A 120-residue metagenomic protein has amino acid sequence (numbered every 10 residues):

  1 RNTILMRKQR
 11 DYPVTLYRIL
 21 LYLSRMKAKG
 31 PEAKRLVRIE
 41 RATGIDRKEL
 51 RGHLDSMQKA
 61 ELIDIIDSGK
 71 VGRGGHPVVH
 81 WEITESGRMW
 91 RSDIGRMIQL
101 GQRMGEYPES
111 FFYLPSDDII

Functional and structural regions predicted by a protein language model:
R1-Y22: Short alpha-helical segments that sit at the start of domains
I4, M89-I120: Amphipathic alpha-helical dimerization/coiled-coil segments that flank or bridge DNA-binding/regulatory modules
M6-R10, G44, K48, V78: Short, solvent-exposed segments of well-ordered alpha helices
Q9-L16, S68-I94: Short, cationic-aromatic polyanion-contact patches
L23-K27: Short helix-to-turn junction characteristic of helix-turn-helix DNA-binding domains, especially the helix
K29-A42: Short acidic, hydrophobic short linear motifs in intrinsically disordered regions
G44-A60: Short amphipathic alpha-helical interaction segments
Q58-K70: A short, conserved structural fragment
